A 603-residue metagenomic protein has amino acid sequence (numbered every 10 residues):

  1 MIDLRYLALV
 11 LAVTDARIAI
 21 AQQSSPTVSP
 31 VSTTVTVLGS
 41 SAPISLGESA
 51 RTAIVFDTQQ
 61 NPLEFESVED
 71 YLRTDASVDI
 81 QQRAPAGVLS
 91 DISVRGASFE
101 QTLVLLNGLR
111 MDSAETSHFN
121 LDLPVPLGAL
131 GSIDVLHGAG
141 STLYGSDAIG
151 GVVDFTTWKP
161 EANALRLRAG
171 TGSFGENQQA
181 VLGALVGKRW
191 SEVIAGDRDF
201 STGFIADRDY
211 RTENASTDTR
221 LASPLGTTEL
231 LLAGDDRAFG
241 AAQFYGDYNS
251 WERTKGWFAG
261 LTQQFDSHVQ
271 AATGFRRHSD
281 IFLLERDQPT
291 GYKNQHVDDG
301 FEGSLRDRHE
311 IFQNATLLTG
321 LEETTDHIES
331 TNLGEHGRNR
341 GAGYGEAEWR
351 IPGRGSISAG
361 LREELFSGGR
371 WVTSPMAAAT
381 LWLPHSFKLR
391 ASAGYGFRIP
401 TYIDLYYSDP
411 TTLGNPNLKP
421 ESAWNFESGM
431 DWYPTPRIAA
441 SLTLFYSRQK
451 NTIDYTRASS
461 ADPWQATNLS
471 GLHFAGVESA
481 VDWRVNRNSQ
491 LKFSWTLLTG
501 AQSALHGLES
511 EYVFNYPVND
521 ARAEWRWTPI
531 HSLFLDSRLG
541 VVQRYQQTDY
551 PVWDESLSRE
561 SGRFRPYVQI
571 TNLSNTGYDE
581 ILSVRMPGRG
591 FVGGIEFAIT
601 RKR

Functional and structural regions predicted by a protein language model:
S32-E69, D91, F99: N-terminal periplasmic "start-of-domain" segments of outer-membrane beta-barrel proteins
L38, E69, R73-L109, G131: Extracytoplasmic beta-strand/coil segments of soluble accessory domains associated with Gram-negative outer-membrane
R110-H137, T156-W158: Short acidic/polar hinge/loop motifs at secondary-structure boundaries that mediate gating or recognition
G140, V152, T156-L185, A195-A206: Short strand-turn segments of transmembrane beta-barrel domains in outer membranes, especially the first one or two
L182, R220-S223, A391, Y512-R603: Conserved C-terminal beta-signal and adjacent last beta-strands/turns of outer-membrane beta-barrel proteins
S201-S216, L225-G300, T412: Flexible loop and strand-edge segments within Gram-negative outer membrane beta-barrel domains
Y245-D266, H296-D298, W382, Y395-Q449 (+3 more regions): Outer-membrane beta-barrel signature, preferentially recognizing the C-terminal barrel domain of Gram-negative
L318, I351-R354, F445-R448, N468-V542 (+1 more regions): Gram-negative outer-membrane beta-barrel transporters
